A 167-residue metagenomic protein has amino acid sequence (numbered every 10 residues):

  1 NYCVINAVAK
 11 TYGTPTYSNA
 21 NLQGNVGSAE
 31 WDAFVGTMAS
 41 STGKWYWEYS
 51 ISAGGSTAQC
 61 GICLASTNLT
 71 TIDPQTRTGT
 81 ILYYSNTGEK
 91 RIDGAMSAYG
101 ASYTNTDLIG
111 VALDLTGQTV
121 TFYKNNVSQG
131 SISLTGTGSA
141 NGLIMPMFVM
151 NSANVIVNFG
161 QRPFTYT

Functional and structural regions predicted by a protein language model:
N1-T167: PRY/SPRY (B30.2) beta-sandwich protein-interaction domains and their adjacent Ser/Pro/Gly-rich low-complexity linkers
